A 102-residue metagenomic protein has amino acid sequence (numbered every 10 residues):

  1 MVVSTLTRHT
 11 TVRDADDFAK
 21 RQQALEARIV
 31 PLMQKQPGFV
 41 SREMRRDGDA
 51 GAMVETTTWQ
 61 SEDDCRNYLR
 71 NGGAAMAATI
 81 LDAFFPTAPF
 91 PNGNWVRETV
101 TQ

Functional and structural regions predicted by a protein language model:
M1-M53, Q60-A74, D82-Q102: Short S/T/G/P-rich N-terminal loop/turn motif that feeds into the first structured element of a domain
